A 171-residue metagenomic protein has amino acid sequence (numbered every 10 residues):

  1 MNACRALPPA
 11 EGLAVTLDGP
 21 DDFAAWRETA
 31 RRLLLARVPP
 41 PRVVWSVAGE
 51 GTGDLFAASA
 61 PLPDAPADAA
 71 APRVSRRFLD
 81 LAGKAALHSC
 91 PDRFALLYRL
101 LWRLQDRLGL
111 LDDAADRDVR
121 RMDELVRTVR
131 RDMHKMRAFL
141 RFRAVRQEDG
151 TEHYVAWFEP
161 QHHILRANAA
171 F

Functional and structural regions predicted by a protein language model:
N2-F171: Extended, well-ordered protein cores
